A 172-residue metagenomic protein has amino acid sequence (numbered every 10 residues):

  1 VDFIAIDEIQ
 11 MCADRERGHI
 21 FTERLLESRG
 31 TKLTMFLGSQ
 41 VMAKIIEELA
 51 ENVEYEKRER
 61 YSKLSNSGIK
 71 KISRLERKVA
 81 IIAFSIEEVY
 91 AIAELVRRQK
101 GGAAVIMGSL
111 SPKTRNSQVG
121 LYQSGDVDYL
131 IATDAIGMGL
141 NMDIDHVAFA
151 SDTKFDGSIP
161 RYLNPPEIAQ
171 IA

Functional and structural regions predicted by a protein language model:
D2-S65: Post-DEXD/H (motif II) to motif III coupling segment of the RecA-like Helicase ATP-binding lobe
A5, A80-I82, I131, A148: Structural motif
Q10-M11, G30-T31, Q40-K44, Y61-L64 (+4 more regions): Conserved nucleotide-binding/hydrolysis micro-motifs of P-loop NTPases
R17, L26-T31, K71-L75, R97-R98 (+2 more regions): Conserved catalytic network of the ASCE P-loop NTPase/AAA+ motor domain
R17-F21, G38, M42-I45, S85-I92 (+4 more regions): Helical mechanochemical/support elements of P-loop NTPase systems and associated helical scaffolds
R29-L33, E51-V53, E76-K78, Q99-A103 (+2 more regions): Short glycine-/polar-rich loops that comprise or flank the Walker A/P-loop and associated switch/sensor motifs
T34-L37, A43, R74-Q99, A103-M107: Conserved strand-helix element at the start of the C-terminal RecA-like helicase core
K100-G102, M107-P112, N116-A172: Conserved RecA-like helicase motor core of SF1/SF2 enzymes
